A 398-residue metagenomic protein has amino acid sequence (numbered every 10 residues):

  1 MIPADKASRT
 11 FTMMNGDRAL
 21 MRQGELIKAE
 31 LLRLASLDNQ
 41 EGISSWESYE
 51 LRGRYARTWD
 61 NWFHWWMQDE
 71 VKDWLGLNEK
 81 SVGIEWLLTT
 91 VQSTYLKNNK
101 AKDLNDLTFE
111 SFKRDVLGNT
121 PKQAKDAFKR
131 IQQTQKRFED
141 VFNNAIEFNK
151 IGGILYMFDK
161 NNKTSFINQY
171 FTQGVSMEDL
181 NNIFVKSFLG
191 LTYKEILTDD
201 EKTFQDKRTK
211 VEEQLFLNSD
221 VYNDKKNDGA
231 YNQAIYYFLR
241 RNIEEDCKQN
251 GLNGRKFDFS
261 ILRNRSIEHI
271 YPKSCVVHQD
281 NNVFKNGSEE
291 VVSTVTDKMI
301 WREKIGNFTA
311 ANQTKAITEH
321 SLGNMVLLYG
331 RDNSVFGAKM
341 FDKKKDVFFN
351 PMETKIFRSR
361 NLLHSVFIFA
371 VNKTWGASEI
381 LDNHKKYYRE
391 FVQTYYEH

Functional and structural regions predicted by a protein language model:
M1-H398: Flexible coil/loop and intrinsically disordered segments
